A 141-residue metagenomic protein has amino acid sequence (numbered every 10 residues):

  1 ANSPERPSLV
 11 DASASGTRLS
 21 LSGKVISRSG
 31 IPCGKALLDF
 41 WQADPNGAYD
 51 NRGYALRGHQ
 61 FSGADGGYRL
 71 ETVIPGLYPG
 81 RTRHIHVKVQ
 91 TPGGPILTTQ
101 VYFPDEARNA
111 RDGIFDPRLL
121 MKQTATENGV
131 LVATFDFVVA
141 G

Functional and structural regions predicted by a protein language model:
A1-G141: Beta-strand-dominated extracellular/periplasmic modules and repeats in secreted or surface-exposed proteins
